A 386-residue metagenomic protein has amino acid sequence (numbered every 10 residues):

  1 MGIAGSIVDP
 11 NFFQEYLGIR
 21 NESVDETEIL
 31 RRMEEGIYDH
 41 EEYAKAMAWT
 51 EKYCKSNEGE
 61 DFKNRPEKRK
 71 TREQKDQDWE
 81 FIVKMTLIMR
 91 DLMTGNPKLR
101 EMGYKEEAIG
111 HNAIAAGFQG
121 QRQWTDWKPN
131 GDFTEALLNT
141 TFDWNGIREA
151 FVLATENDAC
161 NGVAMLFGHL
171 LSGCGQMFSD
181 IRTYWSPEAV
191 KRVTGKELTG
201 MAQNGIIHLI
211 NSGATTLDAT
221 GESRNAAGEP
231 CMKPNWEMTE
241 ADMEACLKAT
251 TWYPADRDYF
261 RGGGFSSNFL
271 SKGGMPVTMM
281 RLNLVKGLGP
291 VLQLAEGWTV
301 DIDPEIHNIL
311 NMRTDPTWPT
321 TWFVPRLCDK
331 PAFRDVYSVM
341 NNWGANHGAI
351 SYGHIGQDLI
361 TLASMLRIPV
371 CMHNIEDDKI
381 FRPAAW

Functional and structural regions predicted by a protein language model:
M1-I3, I7, N11-R20, G36 (+2 more regions): Anaerobic metallocofactor- and corrinoid-dependent redox/one-carbon enzyme cores, especially those from methanogenesis
I19-T27: Short beta-strand elements in bilobed, periplasmic/extracellular small-molecule ligand-binding domains
E28-I37: Short, conserved secondary-structure transition motifs
